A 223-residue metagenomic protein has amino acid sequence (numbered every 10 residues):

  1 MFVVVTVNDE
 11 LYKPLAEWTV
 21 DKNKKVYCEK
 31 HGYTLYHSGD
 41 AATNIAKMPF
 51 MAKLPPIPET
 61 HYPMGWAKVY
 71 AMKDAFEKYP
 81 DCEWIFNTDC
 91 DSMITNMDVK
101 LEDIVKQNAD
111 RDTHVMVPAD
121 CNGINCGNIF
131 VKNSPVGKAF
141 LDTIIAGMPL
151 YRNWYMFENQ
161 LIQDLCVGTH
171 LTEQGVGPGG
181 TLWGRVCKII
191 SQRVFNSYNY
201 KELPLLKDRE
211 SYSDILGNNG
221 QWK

Functional and structural regions predicted by a protein language model:
M1-D81, S134-P135: N-terminal anchoring/stem segment of glycosyltransferases
T6-N8, V117, L216: Short beta-strand/turn micro-motifs composed of small residues that flank or help shape donor/cofactor-binding pockets
D21-K25, M72-K73, L101-K106, N159-Q163 (+1 more regions): Short amphipathic alpha-helical segments and helix-helix/interface helices
Y36-S38, F86-N87, V115-V117, G175 (+1 more regions): A structural signal for short, well-ordered beta-strand segments and their strand-loop junctions that often border
A42-K47, G123-I124, V194-Y200: A short acidic, often aromatic-flanked loop/helix-cap motif at beta-alpha or helix-coil junctions that lines enzyme
M51, I57-L141, I145-A146: GT-A fold catalytic core of metal-dependent nucleotide-sugar glycosyltransferases, centered on the diacidic
Y70, G137-K223: Catalytic core and acceptor-binding pocket of nucleotide-sugar-dependent glycosyltransferases
